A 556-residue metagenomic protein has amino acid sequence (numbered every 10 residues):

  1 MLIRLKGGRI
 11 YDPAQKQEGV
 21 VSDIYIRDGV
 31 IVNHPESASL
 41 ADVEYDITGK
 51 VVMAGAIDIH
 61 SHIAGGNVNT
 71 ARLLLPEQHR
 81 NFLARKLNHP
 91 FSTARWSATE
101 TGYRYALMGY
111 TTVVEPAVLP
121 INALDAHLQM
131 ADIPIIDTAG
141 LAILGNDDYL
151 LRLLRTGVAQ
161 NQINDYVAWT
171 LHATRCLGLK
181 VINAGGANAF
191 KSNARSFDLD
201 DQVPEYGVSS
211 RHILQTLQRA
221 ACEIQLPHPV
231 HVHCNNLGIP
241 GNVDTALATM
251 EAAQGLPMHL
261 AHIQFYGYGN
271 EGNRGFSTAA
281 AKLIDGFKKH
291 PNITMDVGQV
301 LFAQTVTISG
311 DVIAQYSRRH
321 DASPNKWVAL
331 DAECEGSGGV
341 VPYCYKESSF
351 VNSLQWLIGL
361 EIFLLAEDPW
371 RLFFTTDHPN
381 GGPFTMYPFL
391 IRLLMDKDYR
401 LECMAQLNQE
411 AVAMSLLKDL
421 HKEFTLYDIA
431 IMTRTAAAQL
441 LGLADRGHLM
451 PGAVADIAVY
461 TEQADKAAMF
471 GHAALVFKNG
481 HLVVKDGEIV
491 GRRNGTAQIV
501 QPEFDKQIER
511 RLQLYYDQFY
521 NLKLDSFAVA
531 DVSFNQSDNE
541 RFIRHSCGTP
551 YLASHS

Functional and structural regions predicted by a protein language model:
M1-R27, V32-A38, G65, R72-L75 (+5 more regions): Active-site microenvironment of metallo-dependent hydrolases
R4, V43, G55-I57, V230 (+1 more regions): Residue-level marker for buried hydrophobic side chains located in beta-strands that build the well-ordered beta-sheet
S37-M53: Active-site metal-binding motif and surrounding structural segment of the metallo-beta-lactamase
M53-I59, V114-P116, A261-H262, D296 (+1 more regions): Active-site neighborhood of phospho(di)ester-bond hydrolases with catalytic His/Asp-centered motifs
G55-G66, P229-L237: Histidine-centered catalytic micro-motifs
A64, I121-A123, D147-L150, G186-F190 (+8 more regions): Flexible loop/turn segments at secondary-structure boundaries
N69-A139, T156-L179, V208-E223, A553-H555: Alpha-helical scaffold segments that flank or form the walls of functional sites
V158-N183, A187-F373: Histidine/acidic residue-rich metal-binding segments in metalloenzymes
